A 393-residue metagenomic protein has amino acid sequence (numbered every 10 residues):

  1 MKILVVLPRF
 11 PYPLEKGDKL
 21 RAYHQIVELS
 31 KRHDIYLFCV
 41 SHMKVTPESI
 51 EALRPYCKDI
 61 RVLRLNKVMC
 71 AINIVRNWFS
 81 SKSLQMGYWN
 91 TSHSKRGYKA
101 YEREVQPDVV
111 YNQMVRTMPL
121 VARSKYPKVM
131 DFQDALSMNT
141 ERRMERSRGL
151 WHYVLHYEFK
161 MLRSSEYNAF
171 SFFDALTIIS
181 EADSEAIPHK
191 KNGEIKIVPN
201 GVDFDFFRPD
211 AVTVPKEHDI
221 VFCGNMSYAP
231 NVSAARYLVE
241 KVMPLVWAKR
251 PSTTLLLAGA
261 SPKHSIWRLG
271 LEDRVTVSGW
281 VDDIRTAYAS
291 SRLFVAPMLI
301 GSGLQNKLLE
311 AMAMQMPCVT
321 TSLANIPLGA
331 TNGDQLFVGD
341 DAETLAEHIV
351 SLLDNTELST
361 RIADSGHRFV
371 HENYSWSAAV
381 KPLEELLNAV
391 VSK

Functional and structural regions predicted by a protein language model:
M1-V62: N-terminal subdomain of nucleotide-sugar transferases
P8, K67-L84, V129-Y167, N225: Acceptor-binding helix/loop patch of EC 2.4 sugar-transfer enzymes, predominantly nucleotide-sugar-dependent
S137, L155-P209: Donor nucleotide-sugar binding/catalytic pocket of nucleotide-sugar-dependent glycosyltransferases
D174, A289-G303, M314-P317: Acidic donor-binding loop of glycosyltransferase active sites
P199-S290: Conserved catalytic-core segment of nucleotide-activated headgroup transferases in glycan assembly
K307-E310, P317-T321: Short hydrophobic beta-strand element within catalytic cores of glycosyltransferases and related nucleotide-activated
L336-E343, S351-T356: Conserved acidic donor-binding segment of nucleotide-sugar-dependent glycosyltransferases
L358-E372, A379-P382: A short, well-ordered alpha-helix in the C-terminal region of glycosyltransferases
